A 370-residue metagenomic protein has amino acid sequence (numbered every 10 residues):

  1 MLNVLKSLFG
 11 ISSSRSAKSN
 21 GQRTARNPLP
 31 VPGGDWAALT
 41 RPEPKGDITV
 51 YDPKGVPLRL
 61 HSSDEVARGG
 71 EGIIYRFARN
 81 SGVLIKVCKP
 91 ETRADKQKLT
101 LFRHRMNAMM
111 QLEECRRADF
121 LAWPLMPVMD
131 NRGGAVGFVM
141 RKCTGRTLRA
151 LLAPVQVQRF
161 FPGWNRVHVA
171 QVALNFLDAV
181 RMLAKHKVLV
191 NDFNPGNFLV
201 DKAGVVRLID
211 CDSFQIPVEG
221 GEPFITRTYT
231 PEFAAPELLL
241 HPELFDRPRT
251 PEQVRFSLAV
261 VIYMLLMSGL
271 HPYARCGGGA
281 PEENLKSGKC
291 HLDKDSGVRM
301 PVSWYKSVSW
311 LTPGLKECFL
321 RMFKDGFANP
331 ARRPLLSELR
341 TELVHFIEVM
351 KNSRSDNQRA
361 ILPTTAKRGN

Functional and structural regions predicted by a protein language model:
L5, E338-N370: Regulatory extensions appended to serine/threonine kinase catalytic cores
V31-E91, K98, A118-D119: ATP-binding glycine-rich phosphate-binding loop
E91-C115: The N-lobe alphaC helix and its flanking beta3-alphaC-beta4 segment of protein kinase-like domains, centered on
D119-V172: Conserved structural core of kinase catalytic domains
V180, A184-D201: Catalytic-loop of the protein kinase fold
G196-L239: Activation segment/activation loop of eukaryotic-type protein kinase catalytic domains
L238-E252: Conserved end of the kinase activation segment
R249-R255, I262-K316: Conserved C-lobe activation region of Hanks-type protein kinase-like domains
